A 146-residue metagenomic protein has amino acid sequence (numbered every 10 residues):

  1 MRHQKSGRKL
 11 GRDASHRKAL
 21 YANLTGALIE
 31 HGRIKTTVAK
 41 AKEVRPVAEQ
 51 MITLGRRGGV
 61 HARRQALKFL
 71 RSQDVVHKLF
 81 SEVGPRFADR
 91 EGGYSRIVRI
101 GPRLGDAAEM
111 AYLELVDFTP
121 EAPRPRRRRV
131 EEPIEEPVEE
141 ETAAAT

Functional and structural regions predicted by a protein language model:
M1-T146: Structured, basic alpha/beta domains of bacterial-type, RNA-associated proteins
